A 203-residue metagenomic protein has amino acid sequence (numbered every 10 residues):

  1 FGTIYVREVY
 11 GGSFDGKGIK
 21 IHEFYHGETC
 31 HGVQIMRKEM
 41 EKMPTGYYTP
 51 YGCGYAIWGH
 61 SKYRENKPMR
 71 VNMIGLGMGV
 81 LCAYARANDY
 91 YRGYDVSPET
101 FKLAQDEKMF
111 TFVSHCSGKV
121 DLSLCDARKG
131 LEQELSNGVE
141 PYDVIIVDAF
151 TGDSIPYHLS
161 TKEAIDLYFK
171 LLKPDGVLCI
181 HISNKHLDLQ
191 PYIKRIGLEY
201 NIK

Functional and structural regions predicted by a protein language model:
F1-V120, L124-N137, I155-P156, L187-I196: Class I S-adenosylmethionine
V71, I145, L178: Receiver (REC) domain switch-region micro-motif
E140-D148: Short SAM/SAH-binding signature in class I
T151-G152, S183-L187: Short "lid" loop at the C-terminus of a central beta-strand within the Rossmann-like core of SAM-dependent
G152-S160: Glycine/threonine-rich flexible loop motifs
S160-P174: A short glycine-rich, Lys/Arg-flanked "PGG" loop and its adjoining helix->strand segment in the class I
D175-I182: Conserved beta-strand signature within the Rossmann-like core of class I S-adenosyl-L-methionine
I202-K203: Conserved S-adenosyl-L-methionine
